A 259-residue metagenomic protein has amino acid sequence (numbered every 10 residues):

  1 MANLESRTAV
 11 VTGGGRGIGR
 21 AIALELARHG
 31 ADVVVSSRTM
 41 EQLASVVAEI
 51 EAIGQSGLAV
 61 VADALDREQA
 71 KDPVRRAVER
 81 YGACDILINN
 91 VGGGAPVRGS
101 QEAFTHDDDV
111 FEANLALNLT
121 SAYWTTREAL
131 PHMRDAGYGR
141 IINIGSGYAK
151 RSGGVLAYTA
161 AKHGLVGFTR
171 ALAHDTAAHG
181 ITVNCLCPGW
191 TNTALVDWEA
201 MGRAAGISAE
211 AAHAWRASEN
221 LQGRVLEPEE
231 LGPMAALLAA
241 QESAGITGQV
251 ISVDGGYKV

Functional and structural regions predicted by a protein language model:
N3, Y123-T126, L130, Y138 (+2 more regions): C-terminal substrate-recognition "lid" of short-chain dehydrogenase/reductases
G15-G17: Conserved glycine-rich cofactor-binding loop
M40-E41, V61-P73, D108: The beta1-alpha1 cofactor-binding region of Rossmann-like NAD(H)/NADP(H)-dependent oxidoreductases
G93, I142-G164, T169-A178, W190-T191: Catalytic loop of short-chain dehydrogenase/reductase
R98-L115, R216: Substrate-binding pocket helix/loop in short-chain dehydrogenase/reductase
Q101, A178, W190-E219, E230: A glycine/serine/threonine-rich, flexible loop-to-helix segment that serves as the NAD(P) cofactor-binding "lid"
A177, T182, I246-G248: Short, small/polar-rich loop/turn modules that mediate ligand/substrate recognition or access, typified
